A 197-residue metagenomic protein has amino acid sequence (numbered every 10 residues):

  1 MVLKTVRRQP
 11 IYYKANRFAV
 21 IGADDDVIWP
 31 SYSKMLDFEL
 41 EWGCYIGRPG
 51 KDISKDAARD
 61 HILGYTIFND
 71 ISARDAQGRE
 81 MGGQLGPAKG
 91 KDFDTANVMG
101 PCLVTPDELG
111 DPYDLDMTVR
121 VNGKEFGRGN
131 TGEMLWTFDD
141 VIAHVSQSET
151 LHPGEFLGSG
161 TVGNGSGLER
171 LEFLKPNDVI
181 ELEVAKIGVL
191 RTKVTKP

Functional and structural regions predicted by a protein language model:
M1-E125, T195-P197: Active-site microenvironments in enzyme catalytic cores
R74-P197: Catalytic-pocket segment enriched in acidic/His residues
